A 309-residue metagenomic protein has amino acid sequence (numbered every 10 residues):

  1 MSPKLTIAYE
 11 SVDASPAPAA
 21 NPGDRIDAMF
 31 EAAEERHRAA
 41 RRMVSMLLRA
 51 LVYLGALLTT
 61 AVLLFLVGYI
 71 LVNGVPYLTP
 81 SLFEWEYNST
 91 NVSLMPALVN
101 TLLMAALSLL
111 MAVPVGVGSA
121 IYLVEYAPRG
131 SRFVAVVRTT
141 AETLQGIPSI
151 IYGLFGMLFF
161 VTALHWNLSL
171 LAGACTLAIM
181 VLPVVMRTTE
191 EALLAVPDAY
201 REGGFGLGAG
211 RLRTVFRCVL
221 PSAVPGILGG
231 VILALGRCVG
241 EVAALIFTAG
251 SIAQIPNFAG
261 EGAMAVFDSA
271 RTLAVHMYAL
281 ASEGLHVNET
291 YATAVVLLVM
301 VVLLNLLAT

Functional and structural regions predicted by a protein language model:
M1-G55, S81, A308-T309: Transmembrane alpha-helical segments of polytopic membrane transport and secretion proteins
E31-L54, G68-L110, G130-S131, V275 (+1 more regions): Periplasmic/extracellular loop-to-transmembrane helix junction in inner-membrane transport proteins
T90, L245-L298: Interhelical loop and adjacent transmembrane-helix boundary motif in polytopic membrane transport permeases
S108-A141, A308-T309: Transmembrane-helix boundary motif in ABC transporter permease subunits
L109, R211-A249: Transmembrane alpha-helices
P128-F133, R138, V196-G229: Amphipathic cytosolic juxtamembrane alpha-helices at the membrane-cytosol interface of multi-pass membrane transporters
E142-I179: Generic hydrophobic transmembrane alpha-helix motif, especially the helices
E190, L194, F205, I232 (+1 more regions): C-terminal transmembrane helix and the adjacent membrane-cytosol boundary/short C-terminal tail of inner/organellar
